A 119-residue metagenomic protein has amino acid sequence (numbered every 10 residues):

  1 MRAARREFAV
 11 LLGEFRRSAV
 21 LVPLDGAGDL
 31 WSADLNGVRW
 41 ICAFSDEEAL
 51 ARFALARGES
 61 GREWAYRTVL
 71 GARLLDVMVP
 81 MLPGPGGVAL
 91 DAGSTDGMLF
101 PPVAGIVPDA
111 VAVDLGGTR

Functional and structural regions predicted by a protein language model:
M1-R119: An interfacial alpha-helical scaffold signature
